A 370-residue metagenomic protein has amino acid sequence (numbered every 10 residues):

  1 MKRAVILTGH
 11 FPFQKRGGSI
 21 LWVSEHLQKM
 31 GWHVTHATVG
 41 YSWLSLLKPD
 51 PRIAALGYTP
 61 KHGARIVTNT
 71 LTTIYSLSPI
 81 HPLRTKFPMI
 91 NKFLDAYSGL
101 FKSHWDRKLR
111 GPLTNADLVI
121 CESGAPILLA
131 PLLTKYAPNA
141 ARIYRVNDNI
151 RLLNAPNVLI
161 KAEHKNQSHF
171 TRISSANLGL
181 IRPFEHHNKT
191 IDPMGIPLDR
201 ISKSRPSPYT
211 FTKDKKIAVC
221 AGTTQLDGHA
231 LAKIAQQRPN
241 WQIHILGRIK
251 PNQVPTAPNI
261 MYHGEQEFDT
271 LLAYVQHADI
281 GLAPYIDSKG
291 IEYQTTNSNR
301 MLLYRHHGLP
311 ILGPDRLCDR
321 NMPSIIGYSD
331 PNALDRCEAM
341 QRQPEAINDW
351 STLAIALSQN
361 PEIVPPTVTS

Functional and structural regions predicted by a protein language model:
Q14-G18, D269, A283-H306, L312-P323: Nucleotide-sugar-dependent
V23, L100-A116, L132, N149-I173: Membrane-proximal helix-turn-helix segments that form the acceptor-binding/catalytic region of lipid-linked
L47-G111, M261: A conserved catalytic-core segment of Leloir-type glycosyltransferases
L129, I150-R151, H169-K189, L317-N321: A short, active-site helix/loop in glycosyltransferases that binds the activated sugar's phosphate group
L152-V158, I196-D214: Acidic anion/phosphate-binding donor-loop and adjacent secondary structure in glycosyltransferase catalytic cores
Y209-L226, A232-A235, I243-L246: Conserved donor-binding/catalytic core segment of Leloir-type glycosyltransferases
R248-I249, I260-V275, I286-G290: Conserved active-site histidine-acidic residue motif and adjacent donor-binding/catalytic loop of glycosyltransferases
S329-S370: A charged, aromatic-enriched C-terminal amphipathic alpha-helix characteristic of glycosyltransferases across folds
